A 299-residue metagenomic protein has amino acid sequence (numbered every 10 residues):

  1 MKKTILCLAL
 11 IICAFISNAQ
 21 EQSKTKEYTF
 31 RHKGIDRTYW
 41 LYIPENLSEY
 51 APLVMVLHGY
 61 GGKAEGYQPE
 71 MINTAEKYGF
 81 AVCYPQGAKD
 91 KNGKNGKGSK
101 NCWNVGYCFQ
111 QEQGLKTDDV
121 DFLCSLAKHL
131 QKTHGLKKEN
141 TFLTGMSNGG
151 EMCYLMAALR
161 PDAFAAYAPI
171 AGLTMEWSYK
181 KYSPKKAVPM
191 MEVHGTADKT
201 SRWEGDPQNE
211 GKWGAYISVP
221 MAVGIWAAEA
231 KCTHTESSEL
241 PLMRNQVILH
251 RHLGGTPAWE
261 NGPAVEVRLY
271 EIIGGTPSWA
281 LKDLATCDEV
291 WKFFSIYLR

Functional and structural regions predicted by a protein language model:
I5, A9-N18: Hydrophobic h-region of N-terminal signal peptides that target proteins for export in Gram-negative bacteria
S17-L53, G66, T74-K77, L115-D121 (+6 more regions): A domain-start/cap signature at the N-terminus of enzymes
L47-G93, F164, T174-W177, T200-R202 (+1 more regions): Short substrate-entry loop that stabilizes the transition state in hydrolases
G87-D118: Cap/lid segment of the alpha/beta-hydrolase catalytic domain
K185-M190, P263-V267: Short, proline-enriched alpha-helix->beta-strand connector loops that line the catalytic pocket of alpha/beta-hydrolase
E192-H194: Short beta-strand/loop motif that positions the catalytic acidic residue of the alpha/beta-hydrolase fold
K199-G211, A215-S218, K282: Conserved alpha/beta-hydrolase "acid-adjacent" motif
Y270-G275: Short glycine-rich catalytic loops that host catalytic nucleophiles or stabilize transition states across multiple
